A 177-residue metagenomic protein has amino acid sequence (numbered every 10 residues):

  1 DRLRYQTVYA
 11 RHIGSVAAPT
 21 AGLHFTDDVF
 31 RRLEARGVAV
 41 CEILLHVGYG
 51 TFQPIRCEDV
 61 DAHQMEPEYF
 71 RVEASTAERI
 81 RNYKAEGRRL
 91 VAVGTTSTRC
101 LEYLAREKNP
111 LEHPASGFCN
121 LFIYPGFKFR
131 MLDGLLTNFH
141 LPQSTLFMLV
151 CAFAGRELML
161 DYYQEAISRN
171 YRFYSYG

Functional and structural regions predicted by a protein language model:
D1-Y176: Surface-exposed, charge/polar-rich loops and edge strands
